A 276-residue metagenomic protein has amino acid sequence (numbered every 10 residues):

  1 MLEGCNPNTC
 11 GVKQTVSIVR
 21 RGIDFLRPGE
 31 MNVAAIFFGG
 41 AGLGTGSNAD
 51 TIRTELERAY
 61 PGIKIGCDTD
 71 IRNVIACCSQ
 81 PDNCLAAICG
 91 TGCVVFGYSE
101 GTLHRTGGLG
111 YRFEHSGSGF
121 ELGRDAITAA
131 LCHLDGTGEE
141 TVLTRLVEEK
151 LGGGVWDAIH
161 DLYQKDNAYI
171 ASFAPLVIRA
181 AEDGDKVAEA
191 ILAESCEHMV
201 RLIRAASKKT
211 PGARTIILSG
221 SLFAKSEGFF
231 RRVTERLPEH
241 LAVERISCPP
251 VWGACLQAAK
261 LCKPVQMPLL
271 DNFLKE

Functional and structural regions predicted by a protein language model:
M1-A35, E55, A59, C77-L85 (+1 more regions): ATP-binding/phosphotransfer module of carbohydrate and carboxylate kinases, centering on a glycine-rich
A41-L43, S221: Structured loop/turn residues at secondary-structure junctions
L43-T141, K275: Phosphate-binding/catalytic loop of phosphoryl-transfer enzymes
